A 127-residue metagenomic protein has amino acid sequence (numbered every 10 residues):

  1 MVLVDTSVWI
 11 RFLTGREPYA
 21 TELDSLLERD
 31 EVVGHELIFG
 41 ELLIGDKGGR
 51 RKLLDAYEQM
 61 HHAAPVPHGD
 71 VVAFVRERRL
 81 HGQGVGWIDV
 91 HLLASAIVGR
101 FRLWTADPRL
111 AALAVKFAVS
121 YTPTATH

Functional and structural regions predicted by a protein language model:
M1-G34, L43-D55, H61, S120-H127: Short, well-structured N-terminal submotif of metal-dependent ribonuclease cores
S7-V8, L37, P108-R109: Alpha-helix/helix-capping structural signal
L13, H61-T124: Active-site neighborhoods of divalent-metal-dependent phosphate/nucleic-acid chemistry enzymes
